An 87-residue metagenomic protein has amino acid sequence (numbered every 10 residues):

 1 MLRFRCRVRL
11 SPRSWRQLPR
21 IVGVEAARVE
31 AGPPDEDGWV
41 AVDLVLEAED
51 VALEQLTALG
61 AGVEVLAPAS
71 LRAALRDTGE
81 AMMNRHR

Functional and structural regions predicted by a protein language model:
M1-R87: Polybasic (Lys/Arg-rich)
